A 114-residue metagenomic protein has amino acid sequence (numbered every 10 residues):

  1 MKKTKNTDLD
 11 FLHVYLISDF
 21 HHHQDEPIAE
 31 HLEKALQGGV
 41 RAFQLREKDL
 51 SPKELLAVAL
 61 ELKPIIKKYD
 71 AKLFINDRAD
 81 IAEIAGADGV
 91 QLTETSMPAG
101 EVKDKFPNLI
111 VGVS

Functional and structural regions predicted by a protein language model:
M1-M97, E101-V113: Conserved N-terminal beta1-alpha1 strand-loop-helix module at the mouth
